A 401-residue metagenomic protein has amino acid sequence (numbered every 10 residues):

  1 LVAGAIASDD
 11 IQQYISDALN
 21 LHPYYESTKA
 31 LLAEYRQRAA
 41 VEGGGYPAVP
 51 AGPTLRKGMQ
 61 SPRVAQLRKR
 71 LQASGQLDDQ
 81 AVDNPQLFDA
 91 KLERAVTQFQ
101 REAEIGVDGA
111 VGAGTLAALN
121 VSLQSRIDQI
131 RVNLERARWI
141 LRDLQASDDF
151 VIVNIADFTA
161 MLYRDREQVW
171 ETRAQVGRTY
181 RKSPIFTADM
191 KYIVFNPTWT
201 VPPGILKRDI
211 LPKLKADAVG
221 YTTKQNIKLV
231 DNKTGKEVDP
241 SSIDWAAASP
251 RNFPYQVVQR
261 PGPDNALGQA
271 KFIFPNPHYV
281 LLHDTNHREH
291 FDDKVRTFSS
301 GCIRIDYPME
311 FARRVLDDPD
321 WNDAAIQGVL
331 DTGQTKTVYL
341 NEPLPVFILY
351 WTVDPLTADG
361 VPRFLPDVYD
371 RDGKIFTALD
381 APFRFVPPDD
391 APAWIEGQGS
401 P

Functional and structural regions predicted by a protein language model:
L1-P401: Well-ordered beta-sheet/strand-loop patches within structured domains
